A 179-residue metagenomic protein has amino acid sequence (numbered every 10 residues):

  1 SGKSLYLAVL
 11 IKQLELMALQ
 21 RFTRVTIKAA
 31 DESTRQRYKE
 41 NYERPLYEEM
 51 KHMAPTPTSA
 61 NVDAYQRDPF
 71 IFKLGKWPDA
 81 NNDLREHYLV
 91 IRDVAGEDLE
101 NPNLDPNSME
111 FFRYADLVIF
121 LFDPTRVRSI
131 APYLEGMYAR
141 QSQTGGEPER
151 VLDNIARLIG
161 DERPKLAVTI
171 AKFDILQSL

Functional and structural regions predicted by a protein language model:
S1, L5-Q13, P102, E110 (+2 more regions): Alpha-helical scaffold elements adjacent to nucleotide-binding pockets in ATP/GTP-utilizing enzyme cores
S1-Q66, I71, G75-L89: Conserved G1/Walker A P-loop phosphate-binding module
G2-K3, L16, D98-E100, V127-S129 (+1 more regions): Eukaryotic short linear interaction motifs
K3, N61-D68, E97, F111 (+1 more regions): Phosphate/oxyanion-binding active-site loops and adjacent basic polyanion-contact surfaces
K28, V94, F122-P124: A short hydrophobic beta-strand->loop->alpha-helix junction that borders the nucleotide-binding pocket of P-loop NTPases
K76-P78, A95-D98, D174: Short, flexible loop/turn elements at secondary-structure junctions
D79, D83-E86, S108-L179: Conserved C-terminal guanine-recognition region of P-loop GTPase G domains, centered on the G4
R85-P106: Switch II (G3) loop of P-loop NTPases
